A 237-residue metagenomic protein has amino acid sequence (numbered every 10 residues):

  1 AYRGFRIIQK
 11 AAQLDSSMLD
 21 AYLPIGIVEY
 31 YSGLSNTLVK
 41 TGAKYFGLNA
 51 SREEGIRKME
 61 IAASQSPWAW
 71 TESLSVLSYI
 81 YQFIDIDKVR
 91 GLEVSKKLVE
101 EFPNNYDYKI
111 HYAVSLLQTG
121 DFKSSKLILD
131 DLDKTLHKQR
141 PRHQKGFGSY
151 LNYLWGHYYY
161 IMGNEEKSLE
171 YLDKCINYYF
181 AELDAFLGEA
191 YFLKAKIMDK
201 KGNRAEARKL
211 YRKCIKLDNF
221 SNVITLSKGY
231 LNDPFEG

Functional and structural regions predicted by a protein language model:
A1-S17, L23-W68, E72-F83: Short coil/linker segments at helix-helix boundaries
R6-Q9, Q13, R57, A63-S64 (+4 more regions): Amphipathic alpha-helical segments of tetratricopeptide repeats
S17, P24, S51, P67-E72 (+5 more regions): Structural signature of alpha-solenoid helical repeat junctions
P24, Y31, V76, H111 (+3 more regions): "A position-specific structural signal for the A-helix of alpha-solenoid helical repeats
E29, I80-Y81, L116, Y159 (+3 more regions): Residue at a conserved register position within TPR or TPR-like alpha-solenoid repeats
S32, N49, I84-D85, T119 (+2 more regions): Structural motif corresponding to the intra-repeat A-B loop/turn of tetratricopeptide repeats
